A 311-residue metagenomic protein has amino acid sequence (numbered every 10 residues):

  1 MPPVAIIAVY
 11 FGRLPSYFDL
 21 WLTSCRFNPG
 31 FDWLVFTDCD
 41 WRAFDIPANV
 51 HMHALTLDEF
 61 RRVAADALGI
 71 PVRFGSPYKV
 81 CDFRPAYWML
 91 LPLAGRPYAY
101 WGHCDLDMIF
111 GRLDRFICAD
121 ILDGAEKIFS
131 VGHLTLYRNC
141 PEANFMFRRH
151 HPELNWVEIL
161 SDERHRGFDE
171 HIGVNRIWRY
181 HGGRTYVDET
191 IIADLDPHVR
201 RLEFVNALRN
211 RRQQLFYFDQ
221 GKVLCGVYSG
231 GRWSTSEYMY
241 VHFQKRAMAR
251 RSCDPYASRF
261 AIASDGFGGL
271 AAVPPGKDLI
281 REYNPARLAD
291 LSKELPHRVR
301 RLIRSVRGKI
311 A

Functional and structural regions predicted by a protein language model:
M1-L20: N-proximal low-complexity "stem/linker" segments adjacent to membrane-targeting elements
A8-Y10, V35-C39, C104: Short beta-strand/turn micro-motifs composed of small residues that flank or help shape donor/cofactor-binding pockets
L22-D32: Short, acidic, metal-binding catalytic loop of nucleotide-sugar glycosyltransferases
D38, R42-R96: Active-site-proximal specificity loops/subdomain of glycosyltransferases
F83-F129: GT-A fold catalytic core of metal-dependent nucleotide-sugar glycosyltransferases, centered on the diacidic
A125-E142: Short beta-strand-to-loop element that shapes/binds the nucleotide-sugar donor at the catalytic cleft/hinge
M146-A286: Catalytic core and acceptor-binding pocket of nucleotide-sugar-dependent glycosyltransferases
N284-A311: Boundary detector for helix-to-coil junctions that initiate low-complexity/charged tails
